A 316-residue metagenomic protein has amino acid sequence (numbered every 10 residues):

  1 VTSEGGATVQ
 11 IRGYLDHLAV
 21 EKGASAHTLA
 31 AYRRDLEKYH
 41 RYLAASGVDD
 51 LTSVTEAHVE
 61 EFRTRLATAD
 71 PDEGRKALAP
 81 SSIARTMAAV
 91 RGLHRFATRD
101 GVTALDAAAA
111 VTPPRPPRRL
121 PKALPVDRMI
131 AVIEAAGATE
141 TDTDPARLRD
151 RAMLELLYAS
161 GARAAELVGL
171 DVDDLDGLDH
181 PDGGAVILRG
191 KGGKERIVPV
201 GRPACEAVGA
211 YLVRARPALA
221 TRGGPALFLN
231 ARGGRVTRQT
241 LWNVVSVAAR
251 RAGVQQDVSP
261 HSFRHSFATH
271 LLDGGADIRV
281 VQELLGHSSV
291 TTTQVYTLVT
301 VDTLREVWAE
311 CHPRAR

Functional and structural regions predicted by a protein language model:
V1-R316: Conserved catalytic core of the tyrosine transesterase superfamily
